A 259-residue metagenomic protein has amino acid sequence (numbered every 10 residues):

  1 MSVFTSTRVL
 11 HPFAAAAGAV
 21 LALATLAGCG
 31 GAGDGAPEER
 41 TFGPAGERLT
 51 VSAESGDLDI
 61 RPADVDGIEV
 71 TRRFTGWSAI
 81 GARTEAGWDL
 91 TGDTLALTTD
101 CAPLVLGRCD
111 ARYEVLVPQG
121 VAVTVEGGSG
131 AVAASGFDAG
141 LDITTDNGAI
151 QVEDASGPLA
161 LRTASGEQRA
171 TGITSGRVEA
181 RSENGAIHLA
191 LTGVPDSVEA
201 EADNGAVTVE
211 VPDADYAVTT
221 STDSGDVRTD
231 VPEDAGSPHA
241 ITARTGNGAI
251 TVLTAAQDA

Functional and structural regions predicted by a protein language model:
S2-E69, R73-G81, P103-D110, E114 (+2 more regions): Short acidic/polar N-terminal linker immediately downstream of export determinants
P37-F42, R83-G157, Q168-A170, P232-A259: Right-handed parallel beta-helix
A45-G46, D138, S175, P195: A broad structural signal for short, well-ordered beta-strand segments within beta-sheet-rich domains
L49-S52, V125, I143, T220: Active-site alpha-helical segments that house and flank conserved acidic catalytic motifs for diphosphate chemistry
E54, G128, F137, D146 (+7 more regions): Conserved consensus positions within extracellular tandem repeat modules
D66-I68, T84, D93, A111 (+4 more regions): A generic structural signal for short beta-strands and their flanking turns/coil linkers
A170-A259: Short, surface-exposed interaction patches in beta-rich subdomains that mediate adhesion/assembly near membranes
